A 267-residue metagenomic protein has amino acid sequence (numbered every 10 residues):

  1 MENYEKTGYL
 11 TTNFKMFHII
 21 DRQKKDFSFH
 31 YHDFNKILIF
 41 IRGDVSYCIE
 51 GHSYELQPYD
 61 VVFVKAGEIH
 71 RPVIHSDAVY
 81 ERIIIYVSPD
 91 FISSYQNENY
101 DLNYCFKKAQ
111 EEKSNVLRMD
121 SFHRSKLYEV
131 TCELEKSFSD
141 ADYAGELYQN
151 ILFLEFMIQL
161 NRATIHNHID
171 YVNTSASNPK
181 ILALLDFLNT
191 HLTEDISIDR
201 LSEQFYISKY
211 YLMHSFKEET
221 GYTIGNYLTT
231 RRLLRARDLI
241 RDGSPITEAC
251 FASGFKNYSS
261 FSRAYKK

Functional and structural regions predicted by a protein language model:
M1-I20, R71-S139, R162-N167: A hydrophobic/aromatic-rich effector-binding and dimerization subdomain of bacterial HTH-type transcriptional regulators
M16-H32, I69: Conserved short histidine dyad/triad with adjacent acidic residue
Y31-Y47, F63: Short, conserved beta-strand element in jelly-roll/cupin
I41, Y128-D142, L185, N189-L192 (+1 more regions): Regular secondary-structure segments
G51-K65: Short acidic-glycine-tyrosine-enriched beta hairpin
F122-S125, F138-L154, S175: All-alpha amphipathic helical-bundle segments outside canonical DNA-binding/catalytic cores that form hydrophobic
H123-K126, A176-L184, T220, T229-R232: N-terminal positioning helix adjacent to the helix-turn-helix/winged-helix DNA-binding module
Q159, F187-L233, S244, C250-K267: Basic/polar phosphate-binding segments, predominantly the helix-turn-helix DNA-binding elements of transcriptional
